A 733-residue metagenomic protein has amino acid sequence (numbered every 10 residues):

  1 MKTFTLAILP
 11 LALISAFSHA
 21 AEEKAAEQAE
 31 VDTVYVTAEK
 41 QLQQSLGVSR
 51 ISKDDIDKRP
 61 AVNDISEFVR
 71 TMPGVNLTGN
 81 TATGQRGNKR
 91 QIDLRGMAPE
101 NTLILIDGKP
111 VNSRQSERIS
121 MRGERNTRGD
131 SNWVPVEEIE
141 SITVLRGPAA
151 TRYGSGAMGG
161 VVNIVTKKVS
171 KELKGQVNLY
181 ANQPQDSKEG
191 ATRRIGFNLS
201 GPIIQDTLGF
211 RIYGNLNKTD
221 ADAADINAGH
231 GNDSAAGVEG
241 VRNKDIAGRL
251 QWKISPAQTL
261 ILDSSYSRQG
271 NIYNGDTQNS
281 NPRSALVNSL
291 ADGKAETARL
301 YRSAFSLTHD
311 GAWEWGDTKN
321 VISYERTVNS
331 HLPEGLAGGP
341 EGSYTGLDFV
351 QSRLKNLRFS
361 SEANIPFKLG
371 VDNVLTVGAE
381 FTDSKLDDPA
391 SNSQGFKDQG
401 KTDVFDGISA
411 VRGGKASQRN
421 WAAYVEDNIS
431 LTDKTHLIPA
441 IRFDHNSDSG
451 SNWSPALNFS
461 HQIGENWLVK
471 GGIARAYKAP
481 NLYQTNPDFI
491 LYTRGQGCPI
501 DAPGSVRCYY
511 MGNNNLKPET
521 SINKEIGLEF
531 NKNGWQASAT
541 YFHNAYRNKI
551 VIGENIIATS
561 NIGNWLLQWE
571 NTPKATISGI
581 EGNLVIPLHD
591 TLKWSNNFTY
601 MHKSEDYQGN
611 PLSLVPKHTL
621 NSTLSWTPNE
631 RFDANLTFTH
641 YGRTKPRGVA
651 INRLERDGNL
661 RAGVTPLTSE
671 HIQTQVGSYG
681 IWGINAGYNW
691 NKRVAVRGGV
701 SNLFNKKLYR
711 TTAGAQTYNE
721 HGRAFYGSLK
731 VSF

Functional and structural regions predicted by a protein language model:
E23-K24, N178, S430-K434, Y541-Y546 (+3 more regions): Gram-negative outer-membrane beta-barrel transporters
E30-V62, Q91, E117-E124: N-terminal periplasmic "start-of-domain" segments of outer-membrane beta-barrel proteins
I65-F68, R90-D93, L105, G129-N132 (+3 more regions): N-terminal periplasmic accessory domains that precede and gate Gram-negative outer-membrane beta-barrel machines
S66-S113: Extracytoplasmic beta-strand/coil segments of soluble accessory domains associated with Gram-negative outer-membrane
P110-R146: Short acidic/polar hinge/loop motifs at secondary-structure boundaries that mediate gating or recognition
S170-K294, N548: Periplasmic-side early beta-strands and strand-to-turn transitions of outer-membrane beta-barrels
L179, T308-W313, D317-G335, Q462 (+4 more regions): Membrane-embedded beta-barrel scaffold of Gram-negative outer-membrane proteins
G346-V350, N356-I365, R412, A416 (+7 more regions): Outer membrane beta-barrel strand-and-loop segments of large Gram-negative receptors, especially TonB-dependent
